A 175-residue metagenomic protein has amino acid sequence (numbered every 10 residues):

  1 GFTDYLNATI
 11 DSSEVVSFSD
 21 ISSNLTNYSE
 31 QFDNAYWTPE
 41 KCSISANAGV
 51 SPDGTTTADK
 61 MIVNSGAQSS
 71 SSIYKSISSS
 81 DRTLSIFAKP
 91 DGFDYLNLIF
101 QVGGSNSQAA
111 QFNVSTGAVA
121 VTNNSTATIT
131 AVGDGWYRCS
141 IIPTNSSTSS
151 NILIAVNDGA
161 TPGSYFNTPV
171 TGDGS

Functional and structural regions predicted by a protein language model:
G1-S175: Glycine- and acidic residue-enriched flexible segments with recurrent GG/GxG motifs
